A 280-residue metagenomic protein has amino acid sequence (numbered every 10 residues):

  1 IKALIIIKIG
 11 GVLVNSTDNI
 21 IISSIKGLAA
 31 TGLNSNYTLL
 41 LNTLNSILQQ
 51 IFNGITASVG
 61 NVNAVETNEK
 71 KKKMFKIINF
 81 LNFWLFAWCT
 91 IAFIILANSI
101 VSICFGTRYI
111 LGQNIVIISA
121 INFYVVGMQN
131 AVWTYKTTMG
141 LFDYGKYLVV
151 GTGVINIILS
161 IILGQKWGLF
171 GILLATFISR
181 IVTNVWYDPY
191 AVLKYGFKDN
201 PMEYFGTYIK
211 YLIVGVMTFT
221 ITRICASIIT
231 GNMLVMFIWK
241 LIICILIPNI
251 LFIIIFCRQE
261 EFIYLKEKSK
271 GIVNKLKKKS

Functional and structural regions predicted by a protein language model:
I1-N15, I20, S58-K73, A191-I209 (+2 more regions): Interhelical loop/hinge segments that connect adjacent transmembrane helices in multipass membrane
L4, I21-N42, R108-N114: Interfacial/gating helices of multi-pass transporter permease domains
I7, G11, N15, N34-N53 (+4 more regions): Transmembrane helix-bundle signature of multi-pass secondary active exporters and lipid flippases
Y37, L41-N79, W133-T138: Helix-loop junctions and terminal segments of transmembrane helices in multi-pass membrane transport/translocation
L48, K72-G127, I157-I161, Q165 (+1 more regions): Alpha-helical transmembrane segments of multi-pass membrane transport and lipid-handling proteins
A120-T152: Membrane-interface junctions at transmembrane-helix termini in multi-pass inner-membrane proteins
D143, V150-V185, P189, L193 (+2 more regions): Membrane-interface helix-loop junctions in multi-pass transport and translocation proteins
D199-N200, R223-S280: Membrane-proximal transmembrane or re-entrant/amphipathic helices at the cytosolic face
